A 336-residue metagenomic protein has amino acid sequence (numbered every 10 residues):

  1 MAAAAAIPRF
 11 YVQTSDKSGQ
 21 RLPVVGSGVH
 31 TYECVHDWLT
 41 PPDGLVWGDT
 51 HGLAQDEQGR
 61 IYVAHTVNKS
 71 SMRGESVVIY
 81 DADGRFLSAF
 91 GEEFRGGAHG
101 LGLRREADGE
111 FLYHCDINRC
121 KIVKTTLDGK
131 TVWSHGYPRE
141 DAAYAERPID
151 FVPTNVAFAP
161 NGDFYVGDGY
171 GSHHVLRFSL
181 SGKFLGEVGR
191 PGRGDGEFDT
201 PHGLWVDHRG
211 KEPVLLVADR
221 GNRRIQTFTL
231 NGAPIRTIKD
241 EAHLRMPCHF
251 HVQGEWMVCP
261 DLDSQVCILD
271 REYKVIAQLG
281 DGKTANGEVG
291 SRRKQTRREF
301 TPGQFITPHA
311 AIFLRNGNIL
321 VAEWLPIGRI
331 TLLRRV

Functional and structural regions predicted by a protein language model:
M1-Q13: N-terminal export signals
F10-V336: Eukaryotic scaffold repeat domains enriched in small/polar residues
